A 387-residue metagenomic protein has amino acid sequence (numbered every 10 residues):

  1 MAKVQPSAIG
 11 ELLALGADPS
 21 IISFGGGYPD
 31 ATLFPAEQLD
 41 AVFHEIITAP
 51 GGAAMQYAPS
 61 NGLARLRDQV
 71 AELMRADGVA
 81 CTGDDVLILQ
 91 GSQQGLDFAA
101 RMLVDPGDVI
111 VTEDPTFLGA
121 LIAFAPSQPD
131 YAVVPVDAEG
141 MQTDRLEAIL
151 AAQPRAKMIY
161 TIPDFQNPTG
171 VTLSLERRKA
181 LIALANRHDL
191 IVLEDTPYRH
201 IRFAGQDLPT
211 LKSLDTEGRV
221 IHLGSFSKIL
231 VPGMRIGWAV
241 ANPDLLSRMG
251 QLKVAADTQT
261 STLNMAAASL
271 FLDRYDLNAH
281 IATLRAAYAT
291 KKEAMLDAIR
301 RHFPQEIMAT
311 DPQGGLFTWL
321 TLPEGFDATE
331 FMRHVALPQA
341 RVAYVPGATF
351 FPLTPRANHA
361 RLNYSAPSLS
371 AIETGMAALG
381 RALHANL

Functional and structural regions predicted by a protein language model:
A2-G91, F98, D273-R274, A343 (+1 more regions): N-terminal small-domain helix-loop-helix segment of the aminotransferase-like
L12, F24, L39, V70 (+12 more regions): Generic structural signal for small/hydrophobic residues in well-ordered secondary structure, especially within
I21, P197, L337-R361: Conserved PLP cofactor-binding pocket of PLP-dependent enzymes
I47-T48, A53-H188, R199-E217, Y288 (+1 more regions): Conserved core of the PLP fold type I
H200, K212-R248, T260-L263: Active-site PLP attachment segment
M249-A256, R274-L296: Structural signature of PLP-dependent enzymes
S269, A286-L296, M308-T321, A328-H334: Conserved glycine-rich beta-strand-loop-beta hairpin in the small C-terminal domain of fold type I
P338-Q339, L353-L387: PLP-dependent enzyme catalytic core of the Aspartate aminotransferase-like
